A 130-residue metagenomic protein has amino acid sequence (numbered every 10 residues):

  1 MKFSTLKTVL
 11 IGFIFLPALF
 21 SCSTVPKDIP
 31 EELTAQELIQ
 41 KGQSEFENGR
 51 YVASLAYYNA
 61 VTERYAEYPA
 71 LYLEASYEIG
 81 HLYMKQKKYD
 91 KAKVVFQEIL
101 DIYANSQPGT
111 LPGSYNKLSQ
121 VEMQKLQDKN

Functional and structural regions predicted by a protein language model:
A18-S21: C-terminal motif of bacterial Sec signal peptides marking the signal peptidase cleavage site
S23-V25: Bacterial signal peptide processing site
L33, A70-L71, P108-L118: Structural signature of alpha-solenoid helical repeat junctions
